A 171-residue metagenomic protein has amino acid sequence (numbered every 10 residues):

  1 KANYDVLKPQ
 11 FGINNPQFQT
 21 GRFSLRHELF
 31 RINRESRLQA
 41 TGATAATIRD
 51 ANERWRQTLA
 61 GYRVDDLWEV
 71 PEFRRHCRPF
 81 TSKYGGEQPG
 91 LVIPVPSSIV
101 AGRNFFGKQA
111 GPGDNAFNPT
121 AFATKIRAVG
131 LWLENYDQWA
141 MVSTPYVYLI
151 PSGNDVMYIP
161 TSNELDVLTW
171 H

Functional and structural regions predicted by a protein language model:
K1-H171: Terminal targeting/assembly segments
